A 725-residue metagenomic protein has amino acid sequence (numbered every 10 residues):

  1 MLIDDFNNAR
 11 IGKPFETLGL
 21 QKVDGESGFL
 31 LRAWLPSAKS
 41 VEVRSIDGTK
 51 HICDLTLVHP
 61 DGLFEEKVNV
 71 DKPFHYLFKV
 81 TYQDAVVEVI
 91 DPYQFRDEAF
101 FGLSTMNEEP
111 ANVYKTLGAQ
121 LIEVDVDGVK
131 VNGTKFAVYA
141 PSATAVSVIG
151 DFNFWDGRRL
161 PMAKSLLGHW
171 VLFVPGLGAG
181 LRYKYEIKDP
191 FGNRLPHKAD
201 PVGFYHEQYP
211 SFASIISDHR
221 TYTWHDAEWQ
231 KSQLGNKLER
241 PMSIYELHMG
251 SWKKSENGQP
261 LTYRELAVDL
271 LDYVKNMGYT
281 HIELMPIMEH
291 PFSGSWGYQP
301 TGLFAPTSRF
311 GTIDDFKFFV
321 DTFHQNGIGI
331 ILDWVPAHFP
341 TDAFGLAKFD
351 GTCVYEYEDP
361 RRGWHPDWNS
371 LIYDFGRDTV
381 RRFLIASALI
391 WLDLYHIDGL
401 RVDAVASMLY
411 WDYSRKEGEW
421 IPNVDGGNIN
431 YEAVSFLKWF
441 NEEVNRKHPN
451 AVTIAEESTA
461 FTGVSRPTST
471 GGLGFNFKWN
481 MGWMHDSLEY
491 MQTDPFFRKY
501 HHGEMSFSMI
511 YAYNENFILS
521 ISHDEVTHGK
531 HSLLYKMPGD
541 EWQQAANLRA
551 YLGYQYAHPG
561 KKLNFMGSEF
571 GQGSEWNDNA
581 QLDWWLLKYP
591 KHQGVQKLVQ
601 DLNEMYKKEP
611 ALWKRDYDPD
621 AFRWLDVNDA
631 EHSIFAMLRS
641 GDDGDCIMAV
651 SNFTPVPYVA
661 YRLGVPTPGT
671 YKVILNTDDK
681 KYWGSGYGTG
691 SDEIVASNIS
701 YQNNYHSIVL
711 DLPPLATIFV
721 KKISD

Functional and structural regions predicted by a protein language model:
M1-R240, R264-V274, G278, W542-A545 (+2 more regions): Carbohydrate-interacting/catalytic domains
V41, V146, I282-L284, L400 (+1 more regions): Hydrophobic residues within beta-strands of alpha/beta enzymes
T56-L57, F292-G297, T341-K348, S465-R466 (+2 more regions): Short glycine-biased active-site loop of nucleotidyltransferases that positions the nucleotide triphosphate and helps
H59, A140-S142, F152, L166 (+11 more regions): Short, flexible loop/turn elements at secondary-structure junctions
G203-Q208, A227-E239, H248-I429, E693 (+1 more regions): Substrate-binding/active-site clefts of carbohydrate-active enzymes
Y209-P210, H396-D398, Y413-Q581, K607-L663 (+2 more regions): Conserved alpha/beta catalytic core and glycan-binding cleft of carbohydrate-active enzymes
L303, T307-G311, F375, D425-I429 (+3 more regions): Short, contiguous acidic/charged loop-to-helix segments that flank catalytic cores in large enzymes
